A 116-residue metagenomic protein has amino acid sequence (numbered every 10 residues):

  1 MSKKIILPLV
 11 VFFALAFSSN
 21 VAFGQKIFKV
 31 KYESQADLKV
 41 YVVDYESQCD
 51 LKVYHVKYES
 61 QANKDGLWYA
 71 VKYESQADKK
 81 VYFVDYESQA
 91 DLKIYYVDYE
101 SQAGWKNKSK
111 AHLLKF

Functional and structural regions predicted by a protein language model:
M1-L9: Bacterial N-terminal signal peptides that target proteins for export
S18-S19: N-terminal signal peptide c-region/cleavage motif recognized by signal peptidases
F23-F116: Repetitive, compositionally biased segments used for assembly/scaffolding
